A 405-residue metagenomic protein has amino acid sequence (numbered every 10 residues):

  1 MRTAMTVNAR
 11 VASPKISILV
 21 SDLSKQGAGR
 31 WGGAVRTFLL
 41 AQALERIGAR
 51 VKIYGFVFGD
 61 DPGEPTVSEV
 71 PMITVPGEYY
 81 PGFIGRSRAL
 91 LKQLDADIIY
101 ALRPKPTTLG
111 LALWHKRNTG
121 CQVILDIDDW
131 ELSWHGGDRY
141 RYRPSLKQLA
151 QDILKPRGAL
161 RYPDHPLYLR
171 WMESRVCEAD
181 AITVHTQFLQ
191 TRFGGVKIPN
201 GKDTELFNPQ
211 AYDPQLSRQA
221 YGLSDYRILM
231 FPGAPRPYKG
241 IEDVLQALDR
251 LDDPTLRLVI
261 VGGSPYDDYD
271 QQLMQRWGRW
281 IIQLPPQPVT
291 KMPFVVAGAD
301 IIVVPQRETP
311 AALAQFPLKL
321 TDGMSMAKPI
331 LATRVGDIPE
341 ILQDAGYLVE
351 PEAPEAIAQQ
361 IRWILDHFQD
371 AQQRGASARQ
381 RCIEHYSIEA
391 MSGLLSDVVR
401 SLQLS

Functional and structural regions predicted by a protein language model:
M1-S68, L94, A181, Q246-D249: N-terminal subdomain of nucleotide-sugar transferases
L19, G222-K239, L245-L248, V259: Conserved donor-binding/catalytic core segment of Leloir-type glycosyltransferases
W31, K239, P288-V295, I302-M324 (+1 more regions): Nucleotide-sugar-dependent
F56-G59, K202, P232-R236, R257-D270: Glycosyltransferase donor-sugar binding loop
F188, G201: Carbohydrate-associated surface elements
D270-P293: Nucleotide-activated donor-binding/catalytic signature segment of Leloir-type glycosyltransferases, i.e., the conserved
G346-P354, W363-Q369: Conserved acidic donor-binding segment of nucleotide-sugar-dependent glycosyltransferases
W363, D370-H385, M391, D397: A short, well-ordered alpha-helix in the C-terminal region of glycosyltransferases
